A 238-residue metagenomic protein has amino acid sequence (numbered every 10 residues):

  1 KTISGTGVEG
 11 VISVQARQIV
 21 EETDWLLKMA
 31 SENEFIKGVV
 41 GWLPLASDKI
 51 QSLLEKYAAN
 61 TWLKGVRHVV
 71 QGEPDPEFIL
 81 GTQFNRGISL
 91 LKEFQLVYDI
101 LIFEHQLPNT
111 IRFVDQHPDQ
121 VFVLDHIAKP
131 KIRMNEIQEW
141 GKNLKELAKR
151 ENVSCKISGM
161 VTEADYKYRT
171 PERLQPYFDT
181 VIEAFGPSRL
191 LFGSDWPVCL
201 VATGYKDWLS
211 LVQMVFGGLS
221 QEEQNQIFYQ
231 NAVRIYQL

Functional and structural regions predicted by a protein language model:
K1, T23, L27, Q51-E55 (+5 more regions): Generic structural signal for well-ordered alpha-helices, preferentially at hydrophobic/aromatic core positions
K1-G10, D179-T180, A184-L191, L200-L238: Mid-to-C-terminal alpha-helical segments outside catalytic/metal-binding sites
K1-W25, A30, S210: An N-terminally biased module of ancient metal coordination in phosphate/nucleic-acid-related enzymes
V11, L26, V39, V66 (+7 more regions): Conserved, mostly hydrophobic/aromatic
A16, L43, I127, D195-W196: Active-site metal-binding loops of divalent metal-dependent hydrolases
Q18-H105, R112-V114, K156-M160, K167-Y168: Active-site gating/metal-coordination segments in enzymes
A46, T82-Q83, G87, V123 (+4 more regions): A generic "structured core" feature
F78-L191: Catalytic pocket-lining loop regions of alpha/beta-barrel enzymes, especially the amidohydrolase/enolase/GH5 lineages
